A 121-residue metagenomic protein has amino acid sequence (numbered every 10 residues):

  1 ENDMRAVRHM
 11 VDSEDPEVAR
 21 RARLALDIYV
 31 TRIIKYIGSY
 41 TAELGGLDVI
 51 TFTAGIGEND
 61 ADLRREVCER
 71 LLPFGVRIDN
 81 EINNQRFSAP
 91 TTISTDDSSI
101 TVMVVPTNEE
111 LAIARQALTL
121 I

Functional and structural regions predicted by a protein language model:
E1-A25: A mobile "lid/hinge" subdomain adjacent to the ATP/sugar-phosphate binding pocket shared across diverse ATP-dependent
R23-L47, T51, G57-I121: Internal helix-turn-beta structural module
